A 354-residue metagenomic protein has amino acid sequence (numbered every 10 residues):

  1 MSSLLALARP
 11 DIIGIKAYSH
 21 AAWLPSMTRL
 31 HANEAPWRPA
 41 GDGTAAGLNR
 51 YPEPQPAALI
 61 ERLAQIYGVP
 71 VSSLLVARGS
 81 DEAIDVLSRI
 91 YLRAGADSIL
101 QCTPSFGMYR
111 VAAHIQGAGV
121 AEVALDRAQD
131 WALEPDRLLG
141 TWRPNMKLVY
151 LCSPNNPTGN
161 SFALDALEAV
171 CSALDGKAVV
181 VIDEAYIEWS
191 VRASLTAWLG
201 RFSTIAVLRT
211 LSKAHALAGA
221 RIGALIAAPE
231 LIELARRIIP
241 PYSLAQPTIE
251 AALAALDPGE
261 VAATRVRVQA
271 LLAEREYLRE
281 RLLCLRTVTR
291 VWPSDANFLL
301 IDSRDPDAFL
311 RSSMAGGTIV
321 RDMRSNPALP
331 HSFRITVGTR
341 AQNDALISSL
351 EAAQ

Functional and structural regions predicted by a protein language model:
M1-I66, N145: N-terminal "arm"/small-domain region of PLP-dependent enzymes with the aminotransferase-like
I12, A17, W292-S294, I301 (+1 more regions): Conserved PLP cofactor-binding pocket of PLP-dependent enzymes
P56-S98, Q116: Phosphate-binding glycine-rich loop
A57, R93-L151: PLP-dependent aminotransferase-like
H114, A132-N145, P157-V180, E184-L217: Active-site pre-lysine segment of PLP-dependent enzymes
D165, A169, S312-G316, S325-Q354: PLP-dependent enzyme catalytic core of the Aspartate aminotransferase-like
T204-C284, V291: PLP-dependent aminotransferase class I/II
L271-L272, L283-G316: Conserved PLP-binding catalytic core of the aspartate aminotransferase-like
